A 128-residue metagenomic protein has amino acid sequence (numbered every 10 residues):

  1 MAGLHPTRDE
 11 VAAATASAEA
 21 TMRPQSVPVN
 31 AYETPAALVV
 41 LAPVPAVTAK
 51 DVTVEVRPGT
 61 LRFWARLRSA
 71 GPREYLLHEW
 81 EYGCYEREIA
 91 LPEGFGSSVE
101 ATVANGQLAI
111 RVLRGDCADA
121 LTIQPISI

Functional and structural regions predicted by a protein language model:
M1-I128: Alpha-crystallin/small heat shock protein
